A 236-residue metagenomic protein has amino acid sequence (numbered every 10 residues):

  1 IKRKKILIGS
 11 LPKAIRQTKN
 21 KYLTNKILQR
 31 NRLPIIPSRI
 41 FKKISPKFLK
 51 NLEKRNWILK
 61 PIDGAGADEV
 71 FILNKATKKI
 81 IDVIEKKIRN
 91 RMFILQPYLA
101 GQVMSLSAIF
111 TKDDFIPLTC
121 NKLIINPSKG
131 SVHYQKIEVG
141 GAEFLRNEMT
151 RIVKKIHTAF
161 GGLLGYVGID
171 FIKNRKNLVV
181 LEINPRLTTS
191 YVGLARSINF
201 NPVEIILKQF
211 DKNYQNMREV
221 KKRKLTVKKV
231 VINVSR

Functional and structural regions predicted by a protein language model:
I1-K47: Conserved N-proximal alpha/beta basic substrate-recognition cap immediately N-terminal to, or forming the N-lobe
L28, L52-I72, N90-G101, L106 (+1 more regions): ATP-grasp fold ATP-binding core
I36-S38, W57-V83, V103-S107, P127-G141: Glycine-rich phosphate-binding loop of ATP-grasp-fold ATP-dependent ligases
P46-K54, V83-K87: Short amphipathic alpha-helix with an adjacent loop that forms part of the alpha/beta core around
Q96-G161, K173, N184-F210, K228-N233: ATP-dependent carboxylate/phosphate-activation module, predominantly the ATP-grasp catalytic core and closely related
L163-R175: A short glycine-rich, hydrophobically flanked beta-strand micro-motif that places a catalytic Asp/Glu for divalent metal
N177-V179: Conserved protein kinase catalytic/activation segment
N216-R236: A glycine-rich beta-turn/hairpin centered on an aromatic-Pro dipeptide
